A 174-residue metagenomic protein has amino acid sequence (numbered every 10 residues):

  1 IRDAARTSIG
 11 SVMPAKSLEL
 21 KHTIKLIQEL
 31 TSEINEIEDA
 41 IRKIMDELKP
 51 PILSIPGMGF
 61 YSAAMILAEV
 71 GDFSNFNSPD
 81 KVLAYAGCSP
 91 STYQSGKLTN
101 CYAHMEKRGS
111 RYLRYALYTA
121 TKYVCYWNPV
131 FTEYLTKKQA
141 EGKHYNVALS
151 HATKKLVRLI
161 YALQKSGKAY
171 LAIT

Functional and structural regions predicted by a protein language model:
I1-T174: A detector of single, family-specific signature residues that are central to catalytic or substrate-handling motifs
